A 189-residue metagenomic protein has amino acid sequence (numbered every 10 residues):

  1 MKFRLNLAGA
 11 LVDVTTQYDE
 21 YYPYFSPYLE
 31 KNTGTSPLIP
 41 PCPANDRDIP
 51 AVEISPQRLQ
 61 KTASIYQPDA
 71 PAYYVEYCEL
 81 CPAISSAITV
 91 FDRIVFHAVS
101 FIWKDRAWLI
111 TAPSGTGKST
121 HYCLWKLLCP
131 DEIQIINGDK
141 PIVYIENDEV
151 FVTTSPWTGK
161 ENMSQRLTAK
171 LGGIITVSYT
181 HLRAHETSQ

Functional and structural regions predicted by a protein language model:
M1-A63, A70: Long, basic/Gly/Ser/Thr-rich N-terminal segments that mediate initial subcellular attachment or targeting
F3-L7, V99-W103, I142-V143: Short acidic-hydrophobic surface loop/beta-edge motif
F25, F101, I174: A residue-level signal for conserved active-site and pocket-lining positions in enzyme catalytic cores
K61-K104: Extreme N-terminal, non-catalytic leader segments that precede Walker-type/kinase nucleotide-binding cores
R106-L127: Glycine-rich phosphate-binding P-loop
I133-Y179: Conserved nucleotide-sensing/catalytic segment adjacent to the nucleotide-binding pocket in NTP-handling enzymes
T180-Q189: Conserved small/polar residues in nucleotide/adenosyl-binding loops
